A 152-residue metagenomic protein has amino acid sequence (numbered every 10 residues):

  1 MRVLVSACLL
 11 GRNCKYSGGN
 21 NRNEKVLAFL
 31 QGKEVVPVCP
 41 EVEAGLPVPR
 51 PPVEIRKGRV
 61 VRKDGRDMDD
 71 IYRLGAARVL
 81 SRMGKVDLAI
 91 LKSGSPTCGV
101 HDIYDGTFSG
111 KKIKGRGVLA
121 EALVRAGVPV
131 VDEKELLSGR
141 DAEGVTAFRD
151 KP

Functional and structural regions predicted by a protein language model:
M1-L4: Extreme N-terminal starter segment of soluble prokaryotic enzymes
S6-A7, C39, I90-G94: Short beta-strand segments
G11-G18: Short N-terminal binding/cap micro-motifs at the start of the first secondary-structure element
N21-R62: Short, surface-exposed acidic-centric catalytic microdomains
R22-V36, L74-A89: Short amphipathic alpha-helices and their capping/turn segments at secondary-structure boundaries
E43, P52-S81, K111-P152: Divalent-metal-activated hydrolytic enzyme cores
G45-L46, P96-G99, L137-S138: Short, active-site-adjacent cap segments at secondary-structure transitions
R78-T107: N-terminal glycine-rich phosphate/adenylate-binding segment common to multiple enzyme folds
